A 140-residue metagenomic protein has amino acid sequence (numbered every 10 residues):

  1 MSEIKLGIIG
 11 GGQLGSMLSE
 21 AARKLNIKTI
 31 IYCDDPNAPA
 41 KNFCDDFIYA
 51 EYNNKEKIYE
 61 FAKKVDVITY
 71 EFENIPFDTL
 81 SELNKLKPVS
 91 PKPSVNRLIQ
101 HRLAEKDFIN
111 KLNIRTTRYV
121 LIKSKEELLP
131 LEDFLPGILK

Functional and structural regions predicted by a protein language model:
M1-Q100, A104: ATP-binding N-terminal substructure of ATP-dependent carboxylate-amine bond-forming enzymes
L98-K140: Active-site nucleotide/adenylate-binding loops and adjacent lid/helix of ATP-dependent enzymes
